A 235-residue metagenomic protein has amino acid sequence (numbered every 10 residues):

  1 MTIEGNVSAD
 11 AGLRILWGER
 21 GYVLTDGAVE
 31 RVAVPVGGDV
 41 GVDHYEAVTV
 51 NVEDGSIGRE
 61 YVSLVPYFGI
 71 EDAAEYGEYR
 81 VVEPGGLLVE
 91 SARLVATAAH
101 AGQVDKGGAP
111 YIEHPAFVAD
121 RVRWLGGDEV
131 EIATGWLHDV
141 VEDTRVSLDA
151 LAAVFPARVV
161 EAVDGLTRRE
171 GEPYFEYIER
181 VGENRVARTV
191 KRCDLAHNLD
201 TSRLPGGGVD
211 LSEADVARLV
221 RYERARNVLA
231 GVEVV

Functional and structural regions predicted by a protein language model:
E4-S8: Mixed-charge, Lys/Arg-rich low-complexity intrinsically disordered regions
A9-A11, D26-G27, V65: Short, solvent-exposed coil/turn segments at beta-strand boundaries
D10-R14, G18-Y22: Short coil-to-beta transition motif at edge beta-strands of beta-rich domains
L24-D26, P35, V81: A structural signal for short, hydrophobic beta-strand segments that form beta-sheets in beta-rich/all-beta domains
V29-Y76: Acidic, low-complexity, intrinsically disordered interaction modules
Y76-V82: Generic detector of short, aliphatic-rich beta-strand segments that form the cores of beta-sheets in diverse domain
V82-V235: Active-site helical microenvironments for divalent-metal-assisted chemistry
